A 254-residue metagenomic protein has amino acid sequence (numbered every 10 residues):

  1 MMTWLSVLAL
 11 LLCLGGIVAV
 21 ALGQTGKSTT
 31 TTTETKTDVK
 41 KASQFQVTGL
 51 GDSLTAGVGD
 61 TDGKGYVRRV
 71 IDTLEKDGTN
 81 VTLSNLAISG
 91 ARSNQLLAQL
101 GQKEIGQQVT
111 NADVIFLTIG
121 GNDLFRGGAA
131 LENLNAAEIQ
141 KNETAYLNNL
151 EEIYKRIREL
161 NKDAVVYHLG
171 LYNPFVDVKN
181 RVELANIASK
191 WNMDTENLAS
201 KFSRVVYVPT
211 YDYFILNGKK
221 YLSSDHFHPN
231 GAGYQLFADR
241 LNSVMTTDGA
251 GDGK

Functional and structural regions predicted by a protein language model:
M1-T48, D248-K254: N-terminal secretory targeting modules
T25-S89, G106-Q107: Serine-esterase "nucleophile elbow" of acetyl-processing enzymes
E34-K40, L96-D113, E152-E159: Short amphipathic alpha-helices and their capping/turn segments at secondary-structure boundaries
Q46-G49, T82-A87, D113-T118, V165-L169 (+1 more regions): Structural recognition of the beta-strand scaffold that forms the well-ordered cores of secreted hydrolase catalytic
A98-K141: Oxyanion-hole/transition-state-stabilizing segment in secreted/luminal serine hydrolases and related acyltransferases
Y154-A188: Active-site segments of SGNH/GDSL-like serine hydrolases that catalyze O-acetyl group transfer/hydrolysis on lipids
P174-P209: Substrate-gating cap/lid alpha-helix
S224-K254: Histidine-centered active-site loop/cap adjacent to the catalytic His in serine esterases/O-acetyl transfer systems
